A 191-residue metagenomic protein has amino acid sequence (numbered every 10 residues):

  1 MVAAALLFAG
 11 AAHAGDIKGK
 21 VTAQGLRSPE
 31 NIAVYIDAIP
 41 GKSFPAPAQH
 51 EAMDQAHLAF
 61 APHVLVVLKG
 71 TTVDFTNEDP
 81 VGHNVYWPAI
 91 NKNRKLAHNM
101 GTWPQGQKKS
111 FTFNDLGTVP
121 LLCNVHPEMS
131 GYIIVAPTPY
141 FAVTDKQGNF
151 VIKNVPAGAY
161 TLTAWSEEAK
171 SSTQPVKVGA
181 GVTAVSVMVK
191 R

Functional and structural regions predicted by a protein language model:
M1-A9: Bacterial N-terminal signal peptides
H13-R191: Extracytoplasmic copper-binding redox domains, predominantly the cupredoxin/blue-copper superfamily
